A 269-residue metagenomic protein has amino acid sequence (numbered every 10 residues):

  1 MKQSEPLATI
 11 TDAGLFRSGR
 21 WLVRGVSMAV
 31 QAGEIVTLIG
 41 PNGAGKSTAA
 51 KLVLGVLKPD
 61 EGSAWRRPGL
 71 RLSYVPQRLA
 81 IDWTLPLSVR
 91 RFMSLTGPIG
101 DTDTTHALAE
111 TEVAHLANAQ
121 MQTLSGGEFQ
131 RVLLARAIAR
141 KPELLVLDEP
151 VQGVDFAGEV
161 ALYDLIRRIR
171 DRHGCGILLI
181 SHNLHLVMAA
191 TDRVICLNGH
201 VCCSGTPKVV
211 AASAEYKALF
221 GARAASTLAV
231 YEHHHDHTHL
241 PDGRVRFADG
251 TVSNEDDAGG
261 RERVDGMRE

Functional and structural regions predicted by a protein language model:
T102-N118: Conserved ABC ATPase "signature" region
Q120-L124, E128: Conserved ABC ATPase signature
K141: Conserved catalytic motifs of ABC-family nucleotide-binding domains
L145-E149: Catalytic Walker B motif of ABC-type/P-loop ATPase nucleotide-binding domains
S181-H182: H-loop/switch region of ABC-family ATPase nucleotide-binding domains
H200-A225: Conserved beta-strand-loop-alpha-helix hinge in the C-terminal portion of ABC ATPase nucleotide-binding domains
F220-E269: ABC ATPase nucleotide-binding domains
